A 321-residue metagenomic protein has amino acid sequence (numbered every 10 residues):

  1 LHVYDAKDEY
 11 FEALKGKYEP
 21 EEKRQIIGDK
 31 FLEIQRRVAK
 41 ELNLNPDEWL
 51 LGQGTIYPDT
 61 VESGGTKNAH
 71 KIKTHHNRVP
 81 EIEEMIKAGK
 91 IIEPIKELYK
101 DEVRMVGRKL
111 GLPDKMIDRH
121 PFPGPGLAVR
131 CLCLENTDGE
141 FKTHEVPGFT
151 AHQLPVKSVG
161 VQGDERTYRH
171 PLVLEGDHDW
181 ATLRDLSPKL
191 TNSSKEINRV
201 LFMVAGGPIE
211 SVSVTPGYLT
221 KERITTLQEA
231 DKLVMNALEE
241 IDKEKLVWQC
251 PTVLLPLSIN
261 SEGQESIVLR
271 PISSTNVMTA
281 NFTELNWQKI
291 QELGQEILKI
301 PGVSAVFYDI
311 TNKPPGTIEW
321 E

Functional and structural regions predicted by a protein language model:
L1-E321: ATP/NTP-dependent adenylation/nucleotidyl-transfer catalytic domains that generate, transfer, or process NMP-activated
